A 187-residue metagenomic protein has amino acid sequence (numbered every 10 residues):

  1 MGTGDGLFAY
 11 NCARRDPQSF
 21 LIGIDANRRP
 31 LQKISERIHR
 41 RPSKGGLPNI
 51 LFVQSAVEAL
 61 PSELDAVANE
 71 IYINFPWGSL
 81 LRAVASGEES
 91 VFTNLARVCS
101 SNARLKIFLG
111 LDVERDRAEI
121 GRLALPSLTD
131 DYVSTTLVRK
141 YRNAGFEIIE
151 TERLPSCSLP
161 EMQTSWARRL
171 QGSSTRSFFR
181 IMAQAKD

Functional and structural regions predicted by a protein language model:
M1-G6: Class I SAM-dependent methyltransferase "Motif I" SAM/SAH-binding loop
N27: Conserved SAM/SAH-binding beta-strand->alpha-helix loop
G45-V57: Conserved SAM-binding strand-loop segment of SAM-dependent methyltransferases
E58-E70: A short acidic, Gly/Pro-enriched loop at the edge of an enzyme's catalytic core that lines a small-molecule cofactor
A68-S86: A short SAM/SAH-binding and catalytic strip from SAM-dependent methyltransferases
S86-S101: A short glycine-rich, Lys/Arg-flanked "PGG" loop and its adjoining helix->strand segment in the class I
N102-L109: Conserved beta-strand signature within the Rossmann-like core of class I S-adenosyl-L-methionine
R117-D187: Class I S-adenosyl-L-methionine
